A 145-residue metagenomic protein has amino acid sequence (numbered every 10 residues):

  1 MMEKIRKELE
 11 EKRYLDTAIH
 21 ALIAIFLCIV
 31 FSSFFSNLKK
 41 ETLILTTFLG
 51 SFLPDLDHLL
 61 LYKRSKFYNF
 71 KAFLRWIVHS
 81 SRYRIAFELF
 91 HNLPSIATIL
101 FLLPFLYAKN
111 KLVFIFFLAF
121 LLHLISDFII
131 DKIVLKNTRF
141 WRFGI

Functional and structural regions predicted by a protein language model:
M1-I145: N-terminal membrane-targeting hydrophobic helices
